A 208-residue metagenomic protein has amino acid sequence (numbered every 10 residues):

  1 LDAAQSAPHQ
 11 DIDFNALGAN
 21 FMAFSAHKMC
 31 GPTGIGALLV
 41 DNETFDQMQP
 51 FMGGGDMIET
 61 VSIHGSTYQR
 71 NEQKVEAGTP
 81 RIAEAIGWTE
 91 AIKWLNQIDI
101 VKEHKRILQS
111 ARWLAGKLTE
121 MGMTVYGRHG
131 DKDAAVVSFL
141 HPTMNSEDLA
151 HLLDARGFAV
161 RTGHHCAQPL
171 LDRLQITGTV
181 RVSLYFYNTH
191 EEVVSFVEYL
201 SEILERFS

Functional and structural regions predicted by a protein language model:
L1-S208: Pyridoxal 5′-phosphate
